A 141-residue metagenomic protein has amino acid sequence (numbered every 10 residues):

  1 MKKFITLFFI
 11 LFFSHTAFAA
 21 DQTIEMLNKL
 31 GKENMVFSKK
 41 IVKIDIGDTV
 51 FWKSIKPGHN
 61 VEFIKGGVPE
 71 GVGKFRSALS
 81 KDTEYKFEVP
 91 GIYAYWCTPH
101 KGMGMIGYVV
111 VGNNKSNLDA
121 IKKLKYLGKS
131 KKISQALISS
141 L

Functional and structural regions predicted by a protein language model:
M1-F4: Positively charged n-region of N-terminal signal peptides that target proteins for export
T6-L7, A17-F18: Cleavable N-terminal signal peptides
I10-L11: Short, linear, compositionally biased motifs with a strong N-terminal bias
F18-L141: Extracytoplasmic copper-binding redox domains, predominantly the cupredoxin/blue-copper superfamily
